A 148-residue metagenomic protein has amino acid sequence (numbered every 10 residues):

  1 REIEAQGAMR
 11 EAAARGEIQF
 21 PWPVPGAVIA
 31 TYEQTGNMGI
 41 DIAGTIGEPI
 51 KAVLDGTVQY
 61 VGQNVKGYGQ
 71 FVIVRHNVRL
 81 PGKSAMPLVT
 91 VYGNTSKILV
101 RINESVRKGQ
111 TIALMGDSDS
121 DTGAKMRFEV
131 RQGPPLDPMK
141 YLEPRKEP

Functional and structural regions predicted by a protein language model:
R1-G69, L136: Surface-exposed, glycine-biased beta-strand/turn segments
P21-W22, P49-A52, V91, L99 (+1 more regions): Residue-level "contact hotspot" at macromolecular interaction interfaces
T31, V61, T95-I98, M115-S118: Residue-level recognition of beta-strand microenvironments
T31-E33, T45, N77, T95 (+2 more regions): Generic beta-structure capping elements
A43-G44, Y92, K97-V100: Short alpha-helix capping/helix-loop boundary micro-motifs
L54-S96, E129: Zn2+-dependent peptidoglycan hydrolase active-site motif and core
V72, I102-P148: Conserved, short, structured surface segments that act as functional micro-motifs
